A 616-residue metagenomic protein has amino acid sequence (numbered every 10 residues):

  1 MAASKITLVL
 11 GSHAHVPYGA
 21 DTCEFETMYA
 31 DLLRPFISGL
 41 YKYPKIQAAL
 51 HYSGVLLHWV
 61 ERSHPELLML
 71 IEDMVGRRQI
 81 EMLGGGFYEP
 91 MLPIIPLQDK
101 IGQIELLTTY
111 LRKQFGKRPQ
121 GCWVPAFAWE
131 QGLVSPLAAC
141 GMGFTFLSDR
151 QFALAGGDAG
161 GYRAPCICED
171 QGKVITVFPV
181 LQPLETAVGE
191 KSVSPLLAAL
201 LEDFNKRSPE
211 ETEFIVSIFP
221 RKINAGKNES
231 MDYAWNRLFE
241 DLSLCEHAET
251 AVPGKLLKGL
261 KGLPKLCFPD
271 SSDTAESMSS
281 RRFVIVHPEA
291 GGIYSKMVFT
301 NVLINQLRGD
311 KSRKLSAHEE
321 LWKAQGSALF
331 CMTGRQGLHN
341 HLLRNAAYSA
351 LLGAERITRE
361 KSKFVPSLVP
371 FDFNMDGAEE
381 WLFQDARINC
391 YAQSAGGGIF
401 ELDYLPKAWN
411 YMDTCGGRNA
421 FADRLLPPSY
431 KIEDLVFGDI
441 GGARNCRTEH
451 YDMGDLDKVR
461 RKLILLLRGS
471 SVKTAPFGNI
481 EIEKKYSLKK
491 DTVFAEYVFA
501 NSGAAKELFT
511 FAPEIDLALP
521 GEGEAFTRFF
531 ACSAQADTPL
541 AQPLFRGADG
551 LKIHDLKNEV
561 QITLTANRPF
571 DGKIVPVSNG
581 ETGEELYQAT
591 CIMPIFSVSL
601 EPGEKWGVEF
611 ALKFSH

Functional and structural regions predicted by a protein language model:
A2-R34, Y41-Y43, Y162-I175, L181-P183 (+6 more regions): Active-site and substrate-binding clefts of carbohydrate-active enzymes
K5-P96, Q103, Q120-V124, G143-D149 (+1 more regions): Short, well-structured secondary-structure segments
E26-A30, Q98, G102, A386-V459 (+1 more regions): Acidic-aromatic substrate-binding/catalytic surfaces of carbohydrate-active enzymes
L97-A126, A199-I218: CE4/NodB-like, metal-dependent polysaccharide N-deacetylase domain that modifies extracellular/periplasmic N-acetylated
Q98, K113, R118, W123-C168 (+2 more regions): Gly/Pro-rich turn-and-neighbor structural signature
R118, E202-P209, L467-G521: Acidic, contiguous internal or C-terminal segments within carbohydrate-active enzymes that form a structured patch used
P370-D372, R447, L456-G478, T492-F494 (+2 more regions): Beta-strand-rich recognition/accessory modules
D491-F494, A500-G572: Polysaccharide-binding surfaces and accessory modules of carbohydrate-active proteins
